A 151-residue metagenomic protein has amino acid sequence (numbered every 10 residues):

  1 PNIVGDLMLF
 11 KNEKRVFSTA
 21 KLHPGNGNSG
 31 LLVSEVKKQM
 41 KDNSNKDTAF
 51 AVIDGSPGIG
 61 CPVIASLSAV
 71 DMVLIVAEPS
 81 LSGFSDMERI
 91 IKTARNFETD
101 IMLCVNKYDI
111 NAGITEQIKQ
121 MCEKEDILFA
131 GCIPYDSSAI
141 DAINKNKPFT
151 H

Functional and structural regions predicted by a protein language model:
P1-N12: Cys/His-rich short segments
T19-N28, E35-V63: Switch II (G3) loop of P-loop NTPases
S29-G30, V63-I64, M87-E88, T115-E116: Conserved strand-to-helix beginnings and helix N-cap segments that scaffold or border functional pockets
I53, I75, L103-V105: Structural beta-sheet core signal
G60-L81, M87: Inter-motif core of Ras-like GTPase G domains
S85-R95: Amphipathic helical hotspot of TIR/SEFIR-family domains
T93-H151: C-terminal lobe/tail of nucleotide-utilizing enzymes
